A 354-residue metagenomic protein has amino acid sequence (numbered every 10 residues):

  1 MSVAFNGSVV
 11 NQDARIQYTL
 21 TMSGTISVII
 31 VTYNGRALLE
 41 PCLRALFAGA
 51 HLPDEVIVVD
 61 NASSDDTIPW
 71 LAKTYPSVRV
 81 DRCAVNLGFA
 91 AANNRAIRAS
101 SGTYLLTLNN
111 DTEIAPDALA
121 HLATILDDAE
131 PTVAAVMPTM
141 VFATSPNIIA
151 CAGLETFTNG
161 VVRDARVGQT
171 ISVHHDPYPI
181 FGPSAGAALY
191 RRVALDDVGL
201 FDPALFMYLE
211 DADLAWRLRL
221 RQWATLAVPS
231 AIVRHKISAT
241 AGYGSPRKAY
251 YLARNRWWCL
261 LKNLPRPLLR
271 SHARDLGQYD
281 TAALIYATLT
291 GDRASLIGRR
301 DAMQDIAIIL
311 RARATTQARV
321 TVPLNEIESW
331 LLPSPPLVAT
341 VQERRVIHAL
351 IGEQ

Functional and structural regions predicted by a protein language model:
V10-A48: N-proximal low-complexity "stem/linker" segments adjacent to membrane-targeting elements
A45, L52, D60-P69, V85 (+1 more regions): A conserved acidic beta->alpha catalytic loop
R82-S100, L108-T112: Glycine-rich, basic loop-to-helix element that forms the pyrophosphate-binding segment of sugar-nucleotide handling
L105: Short aromatic/hydrophobic "clamp" motif used to bind/position activated sugar donors
E113-T156: Conserved donor NDP-sugar-binding/catalytic core segment of glycosyltransferases
N147-I149, T158, R163, Q169-V193 (+2 more regions): A recurrent flexible, glycine/aromatic-enriched loop bordering the glycosyltransferase active site that acts as
F181-I232: A short, conserved alpha-helix in the catalytic core of glycosyltransferases
L220-A314, N325: Active-site-adjacent helix/loop segment of glycosyltransferases that harbors family-specific signature motifs
